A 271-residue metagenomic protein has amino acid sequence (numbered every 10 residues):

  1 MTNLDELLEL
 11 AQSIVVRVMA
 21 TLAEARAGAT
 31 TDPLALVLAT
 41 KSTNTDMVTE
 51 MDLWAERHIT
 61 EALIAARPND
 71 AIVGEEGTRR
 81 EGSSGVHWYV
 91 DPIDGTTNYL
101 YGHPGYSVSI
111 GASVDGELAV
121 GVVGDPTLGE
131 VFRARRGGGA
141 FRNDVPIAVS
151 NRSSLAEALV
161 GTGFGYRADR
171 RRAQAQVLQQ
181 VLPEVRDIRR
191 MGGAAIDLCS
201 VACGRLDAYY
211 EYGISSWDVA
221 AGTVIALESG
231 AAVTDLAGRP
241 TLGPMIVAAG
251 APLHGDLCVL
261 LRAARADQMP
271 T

Functional and structural regions predicted by a protein language model:
M1-I93, A266: N-terminal subdomain of lithium-sensitive/metallo-dependent phosphomonoesterases centered on the IMPase/IPPase/PAP
M1-S13, Q176-P183, I196-T271: Oxyanion/phosphate-interacting regions
V18, L22-A25, D52, L63 (+7 more regions): Residue-level signal for inorganic ion chemistry
E61, A65, V73, R80-A148 (+3 more regions): Active-site-adjacent structural elements in enzyme catalytic cores
N69-A71, P146, D187, D207 (+1 more regions): Residue-level detector of anion-binding/catalytic polar loops
A71, V120, L159, D207-A208: Short, Asp-centered acidic motifs that coordinate Mg2+ and/or phosphate in catalytic or ligand-binding sites
E75, M191-G193, L236: Conserved beta-strand termini and adjacent loop/short-helix elements that scaffold enzyme active sites in alpha/beta
G111-L198, T241, M245-T271: Acidic beta-strand-loop-alpha-helix segment within the catalytic core of divalent metal-dependent phosphate-processing
